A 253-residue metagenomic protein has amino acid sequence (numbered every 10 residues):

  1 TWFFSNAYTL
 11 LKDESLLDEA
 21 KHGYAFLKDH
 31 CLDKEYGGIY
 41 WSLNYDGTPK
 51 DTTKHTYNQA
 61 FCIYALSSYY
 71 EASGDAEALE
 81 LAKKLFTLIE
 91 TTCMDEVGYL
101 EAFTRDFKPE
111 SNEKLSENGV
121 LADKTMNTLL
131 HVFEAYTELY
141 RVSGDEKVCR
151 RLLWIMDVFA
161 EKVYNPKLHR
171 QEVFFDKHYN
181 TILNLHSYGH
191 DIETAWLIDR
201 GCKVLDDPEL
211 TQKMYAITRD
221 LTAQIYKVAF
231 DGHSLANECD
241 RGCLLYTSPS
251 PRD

Functional and structural regions predicted by a protein language model:
Y8-K21, Y70-K83, Y140-L153, C202-T218: Structural helix-adjacent loops and short alpha-helical linkers that scaffold large soluble proteins
E14-L130: Extended ligand-binding groove/face enriched in aromatic
E19-Y36, L81-G98, L152-R170, A216-H233: Long, well-ordered core segments of solenoidal/helical folds
W41-T48, T104-F107, V173-N180, A236-L244: Short linear capping/connector segments at secondary-structure termini
N127-F175: Loop-centered beta-sheet repeat module
Y188-D199: A conserved active-site cap/scaffold subdomain adjacent to cofactor or substrate pockets
Y246-D253: Conserved small/polar residues in nucleotide/adenosyl-binding loops
